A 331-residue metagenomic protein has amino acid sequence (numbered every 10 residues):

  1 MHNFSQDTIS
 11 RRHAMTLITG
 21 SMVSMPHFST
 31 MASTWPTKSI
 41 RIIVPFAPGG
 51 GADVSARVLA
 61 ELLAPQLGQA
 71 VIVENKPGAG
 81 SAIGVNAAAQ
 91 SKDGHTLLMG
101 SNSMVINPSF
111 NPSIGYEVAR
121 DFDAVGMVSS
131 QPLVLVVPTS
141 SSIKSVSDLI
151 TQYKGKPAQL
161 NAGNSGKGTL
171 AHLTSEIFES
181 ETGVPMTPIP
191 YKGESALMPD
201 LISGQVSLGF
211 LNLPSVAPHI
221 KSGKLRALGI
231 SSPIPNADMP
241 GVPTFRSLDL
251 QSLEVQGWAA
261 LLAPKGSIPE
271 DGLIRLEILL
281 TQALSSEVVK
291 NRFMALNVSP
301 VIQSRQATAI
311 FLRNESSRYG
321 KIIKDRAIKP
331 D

Functional and structural regions predicted by a protein language model:
M1-S24: N-terminal secretory signal peptides
H13, I18, S39, L62 (+15 more regions): Conserved functional loop/turn residues at catalytic and ligand-binding sites
M31-R120, Q159, V184-S207, I302 (+1 more regions): N-terminal (or domain-start) structured segment
T37-S39, S180-T182, K221-S222, D271-D331: An extracytoplasmic/periplasmic, membrane-proximal ligand-sensing/linker region
Q90-H95, S109-A196, F245, W258-R292: Hinge/capping helix and adjacent helix->loop/strand transition within the periplasmic-binding protein
M99-M104, N164, E194, L211-V216 (+3 more regions): Beta->alpha turn/N-cap motifs
M104-S113, I177-E181, L208-V242, G320: A ligand-binding cleft/hinge motif common to bilobed small-molecule-binding domains
